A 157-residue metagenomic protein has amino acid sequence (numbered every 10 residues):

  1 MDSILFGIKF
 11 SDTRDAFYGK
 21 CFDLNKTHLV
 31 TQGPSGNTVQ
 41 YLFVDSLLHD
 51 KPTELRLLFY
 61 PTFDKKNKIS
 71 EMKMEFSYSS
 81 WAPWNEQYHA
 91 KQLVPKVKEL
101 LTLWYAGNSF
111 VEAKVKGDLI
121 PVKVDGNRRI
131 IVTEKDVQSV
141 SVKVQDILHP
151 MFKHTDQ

Functional and structural regions predicted by a protein language model:
M1-K66: N-terminal leader/targeting segments
D15, L48, K66-K68, S79-P83 (+2 more regions): Generic "edge-of-domain/loop-turn" microfeature
N25, L55, M72-S79, V122-Q157: An acidic-aromatic pocket/loop used at catalytic or ligand-binding sites
T27-N37, A106-L119: Short glycine-rich, low-complexity/disordered patches
S35-T38, Q87-K91, H149-P150: Short, charged/polar low-complexity linear motifs in solvent-exposed/disordered segments
N37-D50, D118-D125, V140-D146: Generic recognition of long tandem-repeat/solenoid scaffolds
Y41-L42, K51, L93-P95, H154-D156: Short, intrinsically disordered/low-complexity patches at protein termini and at juxtamembrane boundaries
K51-K116: Long, charged/polar, surface-exposed segments that mediate recognition or autoinhibition
